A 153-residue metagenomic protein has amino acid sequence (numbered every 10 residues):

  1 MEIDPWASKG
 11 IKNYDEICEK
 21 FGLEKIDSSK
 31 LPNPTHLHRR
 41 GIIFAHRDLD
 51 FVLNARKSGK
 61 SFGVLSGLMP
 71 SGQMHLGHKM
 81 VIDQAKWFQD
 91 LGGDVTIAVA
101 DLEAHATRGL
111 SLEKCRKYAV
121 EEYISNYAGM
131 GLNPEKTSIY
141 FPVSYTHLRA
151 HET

Functional and structural regions predicted by a protein language model:
M1-L68, T137: Non-catalytic terminal extensions that flank enzyme cores
V64, V95-A100: Short beta-strand segments at enzyme active-site cores
M69-H78: Short, glycine-rich nucleotide/cofactor-binding loops
G77-T96: Histidine-anchored nucleotide/phosphate-binding helix
A98-G109: Short connector loops at secondary-structure junctions
R116-S138: A glycine-rich helix N-cap at a beta->alpha junction
Y140-S144: Active-site cradle of extracellular carbohydrate-active enzymes
T146-T153: Conserved small/polar residues in nucleotide/adenosyl-binding loops
